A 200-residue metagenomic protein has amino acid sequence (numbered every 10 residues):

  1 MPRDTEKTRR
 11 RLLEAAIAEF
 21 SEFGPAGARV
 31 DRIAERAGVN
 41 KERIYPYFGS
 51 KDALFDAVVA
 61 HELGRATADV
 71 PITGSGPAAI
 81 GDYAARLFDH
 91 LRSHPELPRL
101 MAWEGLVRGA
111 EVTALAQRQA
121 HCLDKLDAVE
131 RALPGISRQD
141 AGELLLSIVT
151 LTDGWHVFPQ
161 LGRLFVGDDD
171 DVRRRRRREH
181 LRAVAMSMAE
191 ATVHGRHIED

Functional and structural regions predicted by a protein language model:
M1-K7, H197-D200: N-terminal intrinsically disordered/low-complexity leader segments
R11, A15-A53, A57: Helix-turn-helix
A53-E62, L115-A116: Alpha-helical DNA-contacting segments of helix-turn-helix folds
A57, A68-R99, Q119, G135-I148: Hydrophobic alpha-helical connector segments
H61, L100-E104, S147, L151: Short acidic/histidine-centered micro-motifs embedded in hydrophobic/aromatic stretches that mark compact functional
G64-V70, G109-G135, G142-E143, E179 (+1 more regions): Amphipathic alpha-helical packing segments from all-alpha helical-bundle domains
D89, S93, L123-R138, G154-D200: C-terminal peripheral helix-coil segments that are non-catalytic and often amphipathic
L91-A116, V157-F165: Amphipathic alpha-helical segments used for helix-helix packing
